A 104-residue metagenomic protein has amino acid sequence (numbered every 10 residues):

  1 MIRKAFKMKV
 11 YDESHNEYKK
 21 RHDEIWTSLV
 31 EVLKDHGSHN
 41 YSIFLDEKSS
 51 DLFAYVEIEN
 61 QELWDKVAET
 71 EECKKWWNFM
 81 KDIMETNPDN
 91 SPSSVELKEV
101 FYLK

Functional and structural regions predicted by a protein language model:
M1-R3, S49: A general secondary-structure signal for short beta-strands and their flanking turns/coil in non-transmembrane regions
K4-K9: Active-site-flanking beta-strand signature of metal-NTP-handling nucleotidyl enzymes and homologous cyclase-like
V10-D12, T27-E31, E85-L97, Y102-K104: Charge-dense, helix-prone N-terminal extensions
Y11-S14, Q61: A short, flexible beta-alpha/helix-coil linker loop
S14-H39: Short amphipathic alpha-helical segments
N16-Y18, F53, W64-K66: Short acidic, gly/pro-rich beta-turn/loop elements at beta-sheet edges and active-site/ligand-binding grooves
V30-F53, E57-E59: Short, glycine- and small/hydrophobic-rich beta-strand elements in well-ordered beta-sheets
H36-H39, I58-V95: An amphipathic, aromatic/His-enriched active-site/gating alpha helix that lines ligand/cofactor pockets
